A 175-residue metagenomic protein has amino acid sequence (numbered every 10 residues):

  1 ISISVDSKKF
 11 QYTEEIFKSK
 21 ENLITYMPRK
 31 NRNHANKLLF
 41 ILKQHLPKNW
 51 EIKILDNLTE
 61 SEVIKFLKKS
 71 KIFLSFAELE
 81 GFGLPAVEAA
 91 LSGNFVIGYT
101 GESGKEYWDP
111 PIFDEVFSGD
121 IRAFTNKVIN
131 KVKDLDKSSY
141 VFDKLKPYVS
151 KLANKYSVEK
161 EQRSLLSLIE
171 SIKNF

Functional and structural regions predicted by a protein language model:
S4-S61: Conserved catalytic-core segment of nucleotide-activated headgroup transferases in glycan assembly
I64, V87-L91, K105-E106: Short alpha-helical segment that forms part of, or immediately flanks, the ligand-binding pocket in carbohydrate-active
K65-S70: Short alpha-helical donor nucleotide-sugar binding micro-motif in glycosyltransferases
E78: Aromatic "clamp/platform" in nucleotide-sugar-dependent glycosyltransferases that forms part of the donor/acceptor
F95-G98: Short hydrophobic beta-strand element within catalytic cores of glycosyltransferases and related nucleotide-activated
E106-K133: Change "using UDP/GDP/dTDP sugars" to "using nucleotide sugars
G119, D136-K173: A charged, aromatic-enriched C-terminal amphipathic alpha-helix characteristic of glycosyltransferases across folds
